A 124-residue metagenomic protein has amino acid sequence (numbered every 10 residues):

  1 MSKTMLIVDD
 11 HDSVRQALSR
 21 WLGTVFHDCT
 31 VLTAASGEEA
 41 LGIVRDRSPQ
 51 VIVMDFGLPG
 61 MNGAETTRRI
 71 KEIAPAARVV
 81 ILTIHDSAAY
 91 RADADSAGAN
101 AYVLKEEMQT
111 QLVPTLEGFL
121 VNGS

Functional and structural regions predicted by a protein language model:
D12-L32: Two-component/phosphorelay signaling modules centered on CheY-like receiver
T33-V51: Acidic, metal-coordinating helix/loop segments flanking the phosphotransfer/catalytic sites of two-component signaling
S36, N62-E65: Acidic catalytic/metal-coordinating carboxylates
G42, A64-P75: Short amphipathic alpha-helix used as the core "switch/output" element in two-component signaling
P59, S87: The feature encodes the CheY-like receiver
A89, E107-F119: C-terminal output helix
